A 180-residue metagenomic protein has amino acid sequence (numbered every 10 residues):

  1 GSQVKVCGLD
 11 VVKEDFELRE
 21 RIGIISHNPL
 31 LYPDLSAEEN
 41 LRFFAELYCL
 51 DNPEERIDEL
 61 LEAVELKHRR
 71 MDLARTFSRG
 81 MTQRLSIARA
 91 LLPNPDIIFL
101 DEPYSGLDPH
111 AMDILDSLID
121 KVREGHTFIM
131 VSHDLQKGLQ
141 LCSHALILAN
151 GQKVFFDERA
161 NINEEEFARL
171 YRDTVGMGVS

Functional and structural regions predicted by a protein language model:
S2-K13, L18, F155: Conserved ABC transporter NBD signature motif
R42, E46-R69: Conserved ABC ATPase "signature" region
I98-D101: Catalytic Walker B motif of ABC-type/P-loop ATPase nucleotide-binding domains
P109-A111: Helix N-cap at the start of a conserved alpha-helix in ABC-type nucleotide-binding domains
H126-V131: Conserved H-loop
G138-Q140: A short, surface-exposed alpha-helical micro-motif characterized by mixed small hydrophobic and charged/polar residues
